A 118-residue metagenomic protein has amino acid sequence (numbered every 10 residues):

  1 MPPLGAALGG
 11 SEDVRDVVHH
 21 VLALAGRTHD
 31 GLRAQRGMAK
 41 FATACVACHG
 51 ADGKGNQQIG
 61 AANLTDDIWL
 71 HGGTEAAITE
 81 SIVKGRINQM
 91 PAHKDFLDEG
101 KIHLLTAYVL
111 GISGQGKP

Functional and structural regions predicted by a protein language model:
M1-L24, N56-G114: Extracytoplasmic electron-transfer domains, predominantly the class I c-type cytochrome c fold
H29-G55, D66, T79-K84, K117-P118: Sequence/structural segment immediately N-terminal to covalent heme-attachment motifs in c-type and related
